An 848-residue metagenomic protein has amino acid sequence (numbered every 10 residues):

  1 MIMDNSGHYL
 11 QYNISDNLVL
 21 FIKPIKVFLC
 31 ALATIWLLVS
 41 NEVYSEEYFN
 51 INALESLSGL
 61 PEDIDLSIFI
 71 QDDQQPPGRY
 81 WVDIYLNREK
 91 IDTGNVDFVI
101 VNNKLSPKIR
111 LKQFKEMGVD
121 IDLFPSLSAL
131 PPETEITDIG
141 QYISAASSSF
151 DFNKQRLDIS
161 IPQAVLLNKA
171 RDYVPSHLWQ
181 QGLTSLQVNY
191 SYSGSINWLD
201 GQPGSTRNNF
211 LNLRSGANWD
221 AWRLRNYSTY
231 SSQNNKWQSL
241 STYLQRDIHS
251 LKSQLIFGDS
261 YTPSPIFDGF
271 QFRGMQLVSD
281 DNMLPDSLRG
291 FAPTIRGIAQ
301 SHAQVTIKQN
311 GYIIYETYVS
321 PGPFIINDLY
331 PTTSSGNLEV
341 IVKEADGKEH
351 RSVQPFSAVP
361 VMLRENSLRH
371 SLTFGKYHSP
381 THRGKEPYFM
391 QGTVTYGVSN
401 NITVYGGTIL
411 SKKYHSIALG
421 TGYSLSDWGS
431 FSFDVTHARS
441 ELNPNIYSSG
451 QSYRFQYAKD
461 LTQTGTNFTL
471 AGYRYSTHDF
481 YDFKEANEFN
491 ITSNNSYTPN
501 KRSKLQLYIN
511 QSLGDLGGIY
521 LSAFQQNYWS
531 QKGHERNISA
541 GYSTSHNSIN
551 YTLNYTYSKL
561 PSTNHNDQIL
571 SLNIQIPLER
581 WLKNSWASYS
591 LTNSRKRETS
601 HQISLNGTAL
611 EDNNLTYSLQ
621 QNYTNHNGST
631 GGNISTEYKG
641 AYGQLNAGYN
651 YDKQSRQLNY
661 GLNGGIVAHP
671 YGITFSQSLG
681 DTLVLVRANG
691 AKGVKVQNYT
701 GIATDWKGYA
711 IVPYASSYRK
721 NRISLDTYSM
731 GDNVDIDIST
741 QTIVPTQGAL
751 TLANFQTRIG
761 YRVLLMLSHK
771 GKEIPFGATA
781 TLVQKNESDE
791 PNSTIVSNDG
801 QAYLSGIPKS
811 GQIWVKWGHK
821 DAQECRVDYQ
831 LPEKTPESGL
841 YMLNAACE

Functional and structural regions predicted by a protein language model:
D4, Y44-R289, R595-V667: Post-signal-peptide, soluble extracytosolic/periplasmic N-terminal scaffold domains of envelope/secretory systems
P76-F98, G690-T700, G771-N786: Short, ordered, surface-exposed loop/turn motifs in non-cytosolic proteins
I84, G297, V684-A688, Y761-K770: A short, amphipathic beta-strand motif
N95-D97, G701-Y709, E787-Q801: Short, acidic Ser/Thr/Gly-rich low-complexity loop/linker segments typical of extracellular and cell-surface proteins
F98, G182-Q202, W219-S232, L255-D259 (+12 more regions): Transmembrane beta-strand segments that form the barrel wall of outer-membrane beta-barrel proteins
T184, S205-L211, K236-L240, F291 (+13 more regions): Residues that define the transmembrane beta-barrel architecture of outer-membrane proteins
Y190, L213-A217, S241-R246, G392-Y396 (+11 more regions): Residues on the lipid-exposed face of transmembrane beta-strands in outer-membrane beta-barrel proteins
D259-Q271, S432-S503, L553-N573, L591-S600 (+4 more regions): Outer-membrane beta-barrel translocator/channel fold
